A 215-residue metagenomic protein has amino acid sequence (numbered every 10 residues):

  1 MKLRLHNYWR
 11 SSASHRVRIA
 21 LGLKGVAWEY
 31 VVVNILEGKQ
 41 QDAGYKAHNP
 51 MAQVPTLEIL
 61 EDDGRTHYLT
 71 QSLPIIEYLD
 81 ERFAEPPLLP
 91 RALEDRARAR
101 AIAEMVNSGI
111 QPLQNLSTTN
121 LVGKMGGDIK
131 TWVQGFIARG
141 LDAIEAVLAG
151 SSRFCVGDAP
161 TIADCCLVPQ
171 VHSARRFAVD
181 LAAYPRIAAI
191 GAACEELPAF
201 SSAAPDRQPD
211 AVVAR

Functional and structural regions predicted by a protein language model:
M1-T131: GST-like domain detector, emphasizing the conserved glutathione-binding G-site in the N-terminal thioredoxin-like
I35-L36, A188, Q208: Conserved beta-strand edge residues that scaffold enzyme active sites
G38-K39, L79, A192, A211-V213: Short secondary-structure boundary/hinge segments and terminal tails
Q41-Y45, E195, A214-R215: Short secondary-structure transition/capping segments
A47, E196, P205: Phosphate-coordinating loops and pocket residues in cytosolic domains that bind phosphorylated ligands
V106-E196, S201: GST-like fold's C-terminal all-alpha helical module
A203-R215: Terminal-tail/helix-coil boundary detector
